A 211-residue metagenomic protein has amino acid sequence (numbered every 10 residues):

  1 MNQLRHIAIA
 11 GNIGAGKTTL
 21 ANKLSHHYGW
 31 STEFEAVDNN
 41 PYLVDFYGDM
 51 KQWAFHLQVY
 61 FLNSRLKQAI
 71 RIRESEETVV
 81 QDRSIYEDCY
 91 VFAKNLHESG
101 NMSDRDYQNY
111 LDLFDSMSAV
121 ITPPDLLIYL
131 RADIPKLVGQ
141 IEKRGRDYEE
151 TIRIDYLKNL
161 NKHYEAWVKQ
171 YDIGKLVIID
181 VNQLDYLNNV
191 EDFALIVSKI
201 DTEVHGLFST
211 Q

Functional and structural regions predicted by a protein language model:
I9: Hydrophobic anchor at the beta1->P-loop junction of P-loop NTPases
N12: P-loop (Walker A) phosphate-binding loop of NTP-binding proteins
K17: Conserved lysine of the Walker
L20-A21: Post-Walker A alpha-helix
H26-S64: Conserved substrate/cofactor phosphate-moiety recognition/catalytic segment in nucleotide-dependent phosphotransferases
R65-R105: A basic- and aromatic-enriched beta-loop-alpha substructure that forms the phosphate/nucleotide- and DNA/RNA-contacting
Y90-K162: A glycine- and Lys/Arg-enriched "phosphate-lid" helix/loop adjacent to the NTP-binding pocket of small-molecule kinases
V138-Q211: NTP-dependent small-molecule kinase module
